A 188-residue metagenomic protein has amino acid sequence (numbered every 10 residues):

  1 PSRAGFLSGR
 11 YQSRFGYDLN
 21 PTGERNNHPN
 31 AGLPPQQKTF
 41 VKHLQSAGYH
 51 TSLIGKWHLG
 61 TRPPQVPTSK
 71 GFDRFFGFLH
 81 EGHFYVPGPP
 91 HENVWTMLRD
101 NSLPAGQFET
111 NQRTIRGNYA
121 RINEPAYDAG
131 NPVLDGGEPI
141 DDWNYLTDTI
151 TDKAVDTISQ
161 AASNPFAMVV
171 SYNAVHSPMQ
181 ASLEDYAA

Functional and structural regions predicted by a protein language model:
P1-A188: Formylglycine-dependent sulfatase
